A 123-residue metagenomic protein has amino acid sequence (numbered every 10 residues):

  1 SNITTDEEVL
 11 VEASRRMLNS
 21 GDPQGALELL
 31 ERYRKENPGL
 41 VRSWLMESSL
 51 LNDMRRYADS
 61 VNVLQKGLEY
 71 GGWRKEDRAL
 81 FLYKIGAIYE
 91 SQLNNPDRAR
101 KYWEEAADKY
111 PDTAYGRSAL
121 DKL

Functional and structural regions predicted by a protein language model:
N2-V11, N37-M46, E76-L82, Y115-R117: Generic helix N-cap/helix-start motif at coil->alpha-helix transitions
T5-R32, E36: Alpha-helical segment of the N-proximal tetratricopeptide repeat
R15, S49, A87-I88: Residue-level recognition of tetratricopeptide repeat
S20, M54, Q92-L93: Structural motif corresponding to the intra-repeat A-B loop/turn of tetratricopeptide repeats
P23, Y57, N95-P96: TPR-repeat structural position
N37, G71, Y89, K109-Y110: Alpha-helical junction/boundary sensor with strong preference for TPR arrays
